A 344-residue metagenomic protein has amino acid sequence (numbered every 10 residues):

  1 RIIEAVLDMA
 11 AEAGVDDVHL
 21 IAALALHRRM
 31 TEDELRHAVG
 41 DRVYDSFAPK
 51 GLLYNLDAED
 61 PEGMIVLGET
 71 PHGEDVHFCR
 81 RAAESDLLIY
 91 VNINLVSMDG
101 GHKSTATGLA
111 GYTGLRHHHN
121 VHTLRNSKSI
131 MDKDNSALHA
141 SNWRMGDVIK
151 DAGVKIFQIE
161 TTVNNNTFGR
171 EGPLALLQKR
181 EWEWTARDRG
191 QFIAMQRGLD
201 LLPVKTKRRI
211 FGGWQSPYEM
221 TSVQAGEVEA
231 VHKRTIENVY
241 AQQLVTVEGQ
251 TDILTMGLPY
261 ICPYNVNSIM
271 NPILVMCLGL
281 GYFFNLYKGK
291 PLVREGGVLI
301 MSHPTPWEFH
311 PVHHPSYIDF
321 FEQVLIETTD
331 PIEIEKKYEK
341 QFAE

Functional and structural regions predicted by a protein language model:
R1-G14, A110, G279-L292: Histidine-anchored nucleotide/phosphate-binding helix
R1-I3, L24-R29, I93-M98, N165 (+2 more regions): Gly/Ser/Thr-rich loops at beta-strand to alpha-helix junctions that form or flank small-molecule/cofactor-binding
I2-I3, M30-E34, N265-N267, H310-H314: A short acidic (Asp/Glu
G14-D16, V154, R294-V298: A short helix->loop->beta-strand "cap" motif at the edges of active sites that frequently abuts
D16-L26, V298-H303: Short internal beta-strands
R29-K103: An acidic, phosphate/nucleotide-engaging active-site surface
G68-H72, V76-H77, L88-N285: Catalytic cores of enzyme domains
S268, L274-E344: C-terminal catalytic subdomain
